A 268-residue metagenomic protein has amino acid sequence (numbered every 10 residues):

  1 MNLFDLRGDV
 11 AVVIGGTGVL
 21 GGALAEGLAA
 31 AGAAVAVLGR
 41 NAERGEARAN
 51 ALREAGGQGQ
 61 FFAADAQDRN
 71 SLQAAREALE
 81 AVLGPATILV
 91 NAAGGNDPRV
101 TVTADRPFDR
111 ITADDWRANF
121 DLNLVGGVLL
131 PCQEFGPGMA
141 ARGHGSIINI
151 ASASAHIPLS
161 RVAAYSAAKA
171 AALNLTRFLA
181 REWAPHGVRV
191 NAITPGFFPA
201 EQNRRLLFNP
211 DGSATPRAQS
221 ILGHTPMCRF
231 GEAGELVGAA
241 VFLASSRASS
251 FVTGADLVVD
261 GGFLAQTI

Functional and structural regions predicted by a protein language model:
T17-G18, N41: Conserved glycine-rich cofactor-binding loop
N50, T103-R106, P185, F197-H224 (+1 more regions): A glycine/serine/threonine-rich, flexible loop-to-helix segment that serves as the NAD(P) cofactor-binding "lid"
Q73, G95-R117, A141, R161-A164: Conserved mid-core segment of classical short-chain dehydrogenase/reductases
T87, D109-L129, H144, I148 (+1 more regions): Catalytic Tyr-X3-Lys loop
A118-A141, A180-R181, P185: Amphipathic alpha-helical dimer-interface segment in Rossmann-like NAD(P)H-dependent oxidoreductases
C132, A168, T176: Active-site helix of classical SDR
S152: Residue(s) in the substrate-gating loop at a strand-loop-helix junction that position the organic substrate next
A184, R189, A248, V252-T253: Short, small/polar-rich loop/turn modules that mediate ligand/substrate recognition or access, typified
